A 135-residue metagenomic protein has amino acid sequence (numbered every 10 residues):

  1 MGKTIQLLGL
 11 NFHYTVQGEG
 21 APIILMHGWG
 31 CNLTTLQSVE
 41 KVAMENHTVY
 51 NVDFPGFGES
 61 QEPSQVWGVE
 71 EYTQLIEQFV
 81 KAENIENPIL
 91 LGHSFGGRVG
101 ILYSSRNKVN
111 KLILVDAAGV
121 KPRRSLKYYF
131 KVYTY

Functional and structural regions predicted by a protein language model:
M1-N11: N-terminal cap/lid segment of alpha/beta-hydrolase-fold proteins
L8, T15, F54-L91: Active-site loop/oxyanion-hole signature of alpha/beta-hydrolase fold enzymes
L10, T15-E59: Conserved HGGG/HGGXW glycine-rich cap/lid loop of the alpha/beta-hydrolase fold
P22, T48, E86-I89, V109-K111: Structural signature of beta-strand start/N-cap positions in the alpha/beta core of ABC transporter nucleotide-binding
T35-Q37, S60-V66, R123-L126: Conserved catalytic-core motifs of eukaryotic protein kinase domains, centered on the activation segment
S60, S94, D116: Catalytic nucleophile serine of serine hydrolases, specifically the conserved "nucleophile elbow" pentapeptide
G92-G96, G100: Gly/Ala-rich beta-loop-alpha elbow adjacent to hydrolase catalytic centers
I101-S105, N110-Y135: Flexible "cap/lid" loop of the alpha/beta hydrolase fold
